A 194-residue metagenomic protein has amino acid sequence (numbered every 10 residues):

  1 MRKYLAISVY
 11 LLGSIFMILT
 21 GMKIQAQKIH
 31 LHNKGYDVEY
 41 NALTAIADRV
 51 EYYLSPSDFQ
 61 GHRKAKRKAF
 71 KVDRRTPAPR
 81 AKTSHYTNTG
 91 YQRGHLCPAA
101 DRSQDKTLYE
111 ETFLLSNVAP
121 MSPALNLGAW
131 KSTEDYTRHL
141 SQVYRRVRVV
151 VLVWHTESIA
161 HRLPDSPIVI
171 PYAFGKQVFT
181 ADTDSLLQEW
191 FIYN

Functional and structural regions predicted by a protein language model:
M1-Y4: Positively charged n-region of N-terminal signal peptides that target proteins for export
A6-Y10, Y40: Hydrophobic H-region at the start of alpha-helical membrane spans
V9-I18: Bacterial N-terminal signal peptides
M22-Q27: Boundary of Sec targeting at the N-terminus
I29-Q92: Short, His- and charge-rich active-site/binding loops that engage polyanionic ligands
R75-N194: Domain-level detector of nuclease and nuclease-like folds in predominantly extracellular/periplasmic contexts
